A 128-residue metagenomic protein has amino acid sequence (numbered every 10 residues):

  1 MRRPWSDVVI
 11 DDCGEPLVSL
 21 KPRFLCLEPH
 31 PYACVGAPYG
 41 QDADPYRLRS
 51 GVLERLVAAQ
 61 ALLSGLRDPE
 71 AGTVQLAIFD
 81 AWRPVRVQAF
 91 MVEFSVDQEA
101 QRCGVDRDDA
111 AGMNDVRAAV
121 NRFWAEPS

Functional and structural regions predicted by a protein language model:
M1-A81, V85-S128: Extracytoplasmic cell-surface/polysaccharide-interacting catalytic and binding patches
